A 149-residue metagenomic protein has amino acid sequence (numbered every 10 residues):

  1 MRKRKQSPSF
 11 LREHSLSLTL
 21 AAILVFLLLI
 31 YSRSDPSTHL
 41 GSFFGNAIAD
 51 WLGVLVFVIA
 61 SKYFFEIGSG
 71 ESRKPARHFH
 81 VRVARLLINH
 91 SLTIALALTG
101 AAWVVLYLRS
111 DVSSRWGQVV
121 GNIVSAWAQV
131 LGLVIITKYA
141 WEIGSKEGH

Functional and structural regions predicted by a protein language model:
M1-F10, A22, F26-L29, R115-Q118 (+1 more regions): Sequence termini and other peripheral, non-core segments
K3-A21, R82-L96: Alpha-helical transmembrane segments and their helix-start/interface "positive-inside/aromatic belt" motifs in integral
T19-L29, I94-V105: Hydrophobic core of alpha-helical transmembrane segments in multi-pass integral membrane proteins
Y31-R33, S37-Y63, G70, V105-E142 (+1 more regions): A structural feature that tracks compact, well-ordered secondary-structure segments with a strong bias toward
E66-F79: Membrane-helix interface/capping segments
